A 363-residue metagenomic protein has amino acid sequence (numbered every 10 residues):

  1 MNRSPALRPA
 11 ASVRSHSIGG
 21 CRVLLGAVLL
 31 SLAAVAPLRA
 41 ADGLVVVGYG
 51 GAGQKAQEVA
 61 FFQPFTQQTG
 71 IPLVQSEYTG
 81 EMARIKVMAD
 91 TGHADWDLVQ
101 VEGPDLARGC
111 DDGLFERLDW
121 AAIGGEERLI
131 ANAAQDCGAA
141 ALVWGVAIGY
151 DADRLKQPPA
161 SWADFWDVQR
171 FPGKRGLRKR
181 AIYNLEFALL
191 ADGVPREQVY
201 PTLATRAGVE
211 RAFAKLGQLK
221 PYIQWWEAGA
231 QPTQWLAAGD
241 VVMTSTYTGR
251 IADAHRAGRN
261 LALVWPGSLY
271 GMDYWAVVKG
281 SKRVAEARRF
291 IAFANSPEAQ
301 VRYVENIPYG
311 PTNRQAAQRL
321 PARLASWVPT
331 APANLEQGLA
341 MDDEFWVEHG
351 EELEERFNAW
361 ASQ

Functional and structural regions predicted by a protein language model:
G20-A34: Bacterial N-terminal signal peptides
A41-G109: Early extracytoplasmic/lumenal segment of secretory-pathway proteins
G51-E58, A94-W96, Q100-A237: Extracytoplasmic ligand-binding site segments that recognize negatively charged/polar headgroups
L106-R108, M243-N260: A ligand-binding cleft/hinge motif common to bilobed small-molecule-binding domains
E127-R128, V143-W144, V209-Q218, H255-S281 (+2 more regions): Periplasmic-binding protein-like
A147-R154, L189-A191, M272-E286, R302-N306: A bilobed periplasmic-binding-protein/Venus flytrap-type ligand-binding module shared by bacterial periplasmic
V278-G338: Mature extracytoplasmic/periplasmic domains
L335-Q363: Conserved C-terminal helix/tail region of periplasmic/extracytoplasmic solute-binding proteins
